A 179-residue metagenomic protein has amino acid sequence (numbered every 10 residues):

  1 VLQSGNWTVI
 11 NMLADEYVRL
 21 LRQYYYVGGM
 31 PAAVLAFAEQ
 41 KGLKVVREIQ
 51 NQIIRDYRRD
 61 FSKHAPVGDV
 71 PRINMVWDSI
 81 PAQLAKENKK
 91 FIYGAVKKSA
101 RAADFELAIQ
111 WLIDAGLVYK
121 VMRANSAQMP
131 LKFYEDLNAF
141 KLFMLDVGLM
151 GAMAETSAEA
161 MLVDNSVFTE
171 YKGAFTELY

Functional and structural regions predicted by a protein language model:
V1-A32: Amphipathic alpha-helical segments of the small helical/lid subdomains adjacent to P-loop NTPase cores
Y25, M30, V34-Y179: Accessory nucleic acid-recognition modules appended to NTPase machines
